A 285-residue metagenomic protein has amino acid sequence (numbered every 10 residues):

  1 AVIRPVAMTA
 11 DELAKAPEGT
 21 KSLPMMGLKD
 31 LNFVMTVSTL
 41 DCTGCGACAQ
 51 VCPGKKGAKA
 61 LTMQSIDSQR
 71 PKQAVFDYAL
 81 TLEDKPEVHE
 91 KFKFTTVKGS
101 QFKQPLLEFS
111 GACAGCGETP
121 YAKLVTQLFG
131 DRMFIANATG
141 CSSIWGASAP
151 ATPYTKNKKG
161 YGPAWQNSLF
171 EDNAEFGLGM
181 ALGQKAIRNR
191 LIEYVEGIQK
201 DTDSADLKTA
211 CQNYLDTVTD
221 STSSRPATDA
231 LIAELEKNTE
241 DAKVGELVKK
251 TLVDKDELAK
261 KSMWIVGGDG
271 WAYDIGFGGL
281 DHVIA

Functional and structural regions predicted by a protein language model:
A1-L13, S38, A47-S68, T96 (+3 more regions): Iron-sulfur cluster-binding cysteine motifs and their immediate structural context in ferredoxin-like electron-transfer
A7-M26, Y154-T155: Flexible glycine/proline-rich, aromatic-decorated loop/lid segments
K21-L23, A49-Q50, L124: Intrinsically disordered, low-complexity boundary segments flanking structured domains
L28-K29, E257: Intrinsically disordered, low-complexity regulatory regions enriched in Ser/Pro/Gly/Thr and acidic residues
D30-V34, A58, R132: Active-site lining segments that contact anionic ligands and/or coordinate catalytic metals
N32-A49, S110: Residues immediately within or flanking Cys/His clusters that coordinate Zn2+ in small zinc-binding modules
D67-F76: Class I SAM-binding transferase module
V75-A285: Cofactor-binding active-site loop characterized by glycine-rich and histidine/acidic residues
